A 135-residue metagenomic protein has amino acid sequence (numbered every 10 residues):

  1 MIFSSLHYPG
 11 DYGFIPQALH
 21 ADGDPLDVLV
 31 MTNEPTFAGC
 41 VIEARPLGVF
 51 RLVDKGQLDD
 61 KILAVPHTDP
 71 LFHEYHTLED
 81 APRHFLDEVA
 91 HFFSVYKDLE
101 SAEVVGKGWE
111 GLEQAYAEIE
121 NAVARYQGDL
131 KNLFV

Functional and structural regions predicted by a protein language model:
M1-V135: Hydrophobic N-terminal alpha-helices or hydrophobic patches in metabolic proteins across all domains of life
